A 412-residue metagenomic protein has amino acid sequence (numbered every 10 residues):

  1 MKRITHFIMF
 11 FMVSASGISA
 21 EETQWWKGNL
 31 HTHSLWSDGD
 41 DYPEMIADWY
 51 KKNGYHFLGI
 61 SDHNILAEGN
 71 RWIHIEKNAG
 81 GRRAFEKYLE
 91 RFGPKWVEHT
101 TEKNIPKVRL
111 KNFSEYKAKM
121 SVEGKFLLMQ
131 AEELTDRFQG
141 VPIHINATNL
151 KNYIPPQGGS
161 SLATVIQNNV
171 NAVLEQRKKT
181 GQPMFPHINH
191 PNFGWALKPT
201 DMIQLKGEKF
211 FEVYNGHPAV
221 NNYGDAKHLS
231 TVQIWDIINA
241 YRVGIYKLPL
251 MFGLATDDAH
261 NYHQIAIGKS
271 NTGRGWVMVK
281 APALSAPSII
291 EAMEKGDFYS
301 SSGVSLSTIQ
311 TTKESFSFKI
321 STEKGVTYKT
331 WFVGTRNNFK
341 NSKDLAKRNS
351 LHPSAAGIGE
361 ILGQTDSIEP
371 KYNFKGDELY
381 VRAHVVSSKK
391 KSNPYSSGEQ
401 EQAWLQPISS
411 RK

Functional and structural regions predicted by a protein language model:
K2-F10: Sec-dependent signal peptide recognition, specifically the positively charged N-region followed immediately by
F10-I18: Hydrophobic h-region of N-terminal signal peptides that target proteins for export in Gram-negative bacteria
S19-E22, S37, P43-A47, R242-G253 (+1 more regions): C-terminal functional module detector
E21-N189, A196-K198, A219-N221, H228-Q233 (+3 more regions): A metal-dependent hydrolase metal-coordination microenvironment
D48-K52, D201-G207, N271: Short, surface-exposed basic-aromatic patches at helix termini and helix-loop junctions that form
K151-A163, L205-N222, V277-A286: Acidic, His- and aromatic-enriched active-site or binding-groove loops in soluble protein domains that engage sugars
M202, E208-V243, H260: Extracytoplasmic, non-cytosolic globular domains
